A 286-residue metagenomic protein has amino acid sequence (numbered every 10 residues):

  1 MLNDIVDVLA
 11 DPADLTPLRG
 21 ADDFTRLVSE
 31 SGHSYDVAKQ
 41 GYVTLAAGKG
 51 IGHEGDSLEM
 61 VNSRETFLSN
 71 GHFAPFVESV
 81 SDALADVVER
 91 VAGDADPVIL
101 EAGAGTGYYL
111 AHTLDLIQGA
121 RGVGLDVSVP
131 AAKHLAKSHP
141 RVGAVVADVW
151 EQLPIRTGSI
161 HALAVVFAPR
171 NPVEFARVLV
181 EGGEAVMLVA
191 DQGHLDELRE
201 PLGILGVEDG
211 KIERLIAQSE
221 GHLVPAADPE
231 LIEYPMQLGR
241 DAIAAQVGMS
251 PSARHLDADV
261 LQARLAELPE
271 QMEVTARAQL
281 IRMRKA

Functional and structural regions predicted by a protein language model:
M1-E54: N-terminal auxiliary segments of SAM/dcSAM-dependent transferases
V6, E230-A286: Conserved Class I S-adenosyl-L-methionine
G50-S79, A83: Class I SAM-dependent methyltransferase Rossmann-like catalytic core, especially the SAM/SAH-binding loop
V98-E101, G105-Q152: Class I SAM-dependent methyltransferase SAM/SAH-binding core
W150-A162: A short acidic, Gly/Pro-enriched loop at the edge of an enzyme's catalytic core that lines a small-molecule cofactor
P172-V186: A short glycine-rich, Lys/Arg-flanked "PGG" loop and its adjoining helix->strand segment in the class I
E184-R214: Conserved class I S-adenosyl-L-methionine
E208-H222, Q246, S250-D259: Short alpha-helix
